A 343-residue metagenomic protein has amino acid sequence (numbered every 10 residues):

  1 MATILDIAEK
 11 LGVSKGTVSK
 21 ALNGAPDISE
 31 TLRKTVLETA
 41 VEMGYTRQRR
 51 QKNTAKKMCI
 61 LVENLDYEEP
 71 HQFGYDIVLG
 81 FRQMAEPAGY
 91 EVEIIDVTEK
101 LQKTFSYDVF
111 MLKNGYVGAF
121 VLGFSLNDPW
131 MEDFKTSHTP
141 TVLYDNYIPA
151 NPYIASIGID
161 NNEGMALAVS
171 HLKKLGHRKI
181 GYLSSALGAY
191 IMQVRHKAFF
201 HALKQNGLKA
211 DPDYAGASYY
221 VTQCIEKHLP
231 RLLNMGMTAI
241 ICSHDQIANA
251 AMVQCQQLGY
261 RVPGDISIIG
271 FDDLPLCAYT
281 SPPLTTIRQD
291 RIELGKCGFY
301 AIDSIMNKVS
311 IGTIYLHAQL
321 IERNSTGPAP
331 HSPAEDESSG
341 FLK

Functional and structural regions predicted by a protein language model:
M1-T54, L342-K343: N-terminal helix-turn-helix DNA-binding module of bacterial transcription factors
A2, K56-S170, P230-M235, Q246: Alpha-helical recognition/docking segments in bacterial nutrient-uptake and carbohydrate-utilization systems
S14, T46, V117, R178-I180 (+1 more regions): Short acidic/polar active-site loop segments enriched in Thr and Asp
T17, K52-E69, K179-A186: Short beta-strand segments enriched in small/hydrophobic residues
E63-D76, I95-K103, I157-L167, L183-H228 (+4 more regions): Hinge/beta->alpha junction and helix N-cap segments in small-molecule ligand-binding domains
R178-K179, A210-D213, V262-S267: Short acidic capping loops at alpha-helix termini that bridge into adjacent secondary structure
E226-K343: Flexible loop/turn connectors
